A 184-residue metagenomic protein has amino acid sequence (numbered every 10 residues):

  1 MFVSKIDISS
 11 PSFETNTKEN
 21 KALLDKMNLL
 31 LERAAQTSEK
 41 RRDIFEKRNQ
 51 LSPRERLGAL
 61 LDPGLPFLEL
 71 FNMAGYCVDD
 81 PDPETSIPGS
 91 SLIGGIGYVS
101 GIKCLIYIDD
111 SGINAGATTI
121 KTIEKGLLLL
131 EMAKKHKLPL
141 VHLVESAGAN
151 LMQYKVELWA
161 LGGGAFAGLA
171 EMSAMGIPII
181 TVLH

Functional and structural regions predicted by a protein language model:
M1-I180: Terminal-region recognition feature
V182-H184: Glycine-rich beta-to-alpha transition loops that act as phosphate-gripper elements at the mouths of alpha/beta enzyme
